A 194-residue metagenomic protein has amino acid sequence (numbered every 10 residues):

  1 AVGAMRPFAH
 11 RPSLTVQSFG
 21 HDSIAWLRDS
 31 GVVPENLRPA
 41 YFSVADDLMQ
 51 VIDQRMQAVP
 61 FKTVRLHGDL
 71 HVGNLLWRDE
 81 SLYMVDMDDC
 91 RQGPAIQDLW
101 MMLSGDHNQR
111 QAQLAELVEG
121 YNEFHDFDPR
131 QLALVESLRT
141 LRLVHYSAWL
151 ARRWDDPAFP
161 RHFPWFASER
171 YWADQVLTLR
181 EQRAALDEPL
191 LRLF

Functional and structural regions predicted by a protein language model:
A1-P39, T63, H162-W165: A cross-family kinase active-site recognition segment
S23-V59, G68: Loop-centered beta-sheet repeat module
W26-V32, W149-F194: ATP/Mg2+ or Mg2+-diphosphate-binding catalytic cores that bind nucleotide phosphates or diphosphates via glycine-rich
Y41, L117, L134-V135: A structural signal for short hydrophobic/aromatic patches embedded in well-ordered alpha helices
Q50-L99, L103: Active-site acidic catalytic loop and adjacent metal/ATP-binding pocket of ATP-dependent phosphoryl transfer enzymes
A95-D126, R142-A158: Active-site activation/catalytic loop segments of kinase-like enzymes and analogous catalytic loops in related
P129-R139: All-alpha amphipathic helical-bundle segments outside canonical DNA-binding/catalytic cores that form hydrophobic
